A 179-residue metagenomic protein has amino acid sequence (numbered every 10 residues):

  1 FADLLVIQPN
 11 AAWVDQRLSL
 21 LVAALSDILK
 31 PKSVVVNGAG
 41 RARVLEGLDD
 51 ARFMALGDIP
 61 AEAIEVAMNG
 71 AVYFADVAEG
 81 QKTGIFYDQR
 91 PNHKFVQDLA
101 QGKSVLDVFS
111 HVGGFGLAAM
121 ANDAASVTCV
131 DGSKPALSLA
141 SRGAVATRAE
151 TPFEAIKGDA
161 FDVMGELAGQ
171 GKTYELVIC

Functional and structural regions predicted by a protein language model:
F1-P9, Y73-A75: Short, aliphatic-rich beta-strand segments
A2, K30-K32, G102-K103: Short coil/turn connectors at secondary-structure junctions
A2, V14, F86-D88: Generic, ordered loop/turn and secondary-structure boundary motif
P9, G38, D131: Short beta-strand/turn micro-motifs composed of small residues that flank or help shape donor/cofactor-binding pockets
P9-W13, N92: Secondary-structure transition/turn motif
D15-I85: Non-catalytic substrate-recognition/targeting regions of SAM-dependent transferases
D58-C179: Rossmann-like S-adenosyl-L-methionine
